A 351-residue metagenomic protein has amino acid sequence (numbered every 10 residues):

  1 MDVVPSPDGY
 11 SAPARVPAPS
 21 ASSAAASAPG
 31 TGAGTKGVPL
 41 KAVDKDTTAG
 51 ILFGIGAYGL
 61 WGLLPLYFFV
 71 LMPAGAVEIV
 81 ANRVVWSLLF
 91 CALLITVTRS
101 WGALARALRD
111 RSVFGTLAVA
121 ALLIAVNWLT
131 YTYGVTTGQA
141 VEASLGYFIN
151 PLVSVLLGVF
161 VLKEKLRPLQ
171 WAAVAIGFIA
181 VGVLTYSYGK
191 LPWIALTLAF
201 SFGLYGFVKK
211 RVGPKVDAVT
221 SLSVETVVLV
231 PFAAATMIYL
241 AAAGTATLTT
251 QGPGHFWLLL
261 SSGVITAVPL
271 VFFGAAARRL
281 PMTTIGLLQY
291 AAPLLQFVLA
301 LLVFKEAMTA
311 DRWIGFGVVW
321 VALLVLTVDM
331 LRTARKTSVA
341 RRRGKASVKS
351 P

Functional and structural regions predicted by a protein language model:
D2-A25, G30-E78, G182-R211, R341-P351: Glycine-/small-residue-enriched transmembrane alpha-helix faces in small-molecule transporters and effluxers
D2-D8, Y186, L191, Y290-P351: C-terminal-most transmembrane helix of multi-pass membrane proteins
A49-A57, A103-T130, W193-T197, T247-V268 (+1 more regions): Loop-to-transmembrane-helix transition segments
G50-L52, E78-T96, V216-T266: Hydrophobic alpha-helical transmembrane segments of multi-pass integral membrane proteins, especially transporters
L66-A76, A103-A105, V135-Q139, V181-G182 (+4 more regions): Membrane-interface helix termini and inter-helical loops of multi-pass transporters
L71, I79, G134-V135, F160-L162 (+5 more regions): Hydrophobic/aromatic residues within transmembrane alpha-helices of multi-pass small-molecule transporters
Y133, N150-Q170, L294-W313: C-terminal transmembrane-helix exit sites in multi-pass transporters
L145-I149, G213-V228, A267-L302: Helix-helix packing/entry segments at the starts of transmembrane helices
